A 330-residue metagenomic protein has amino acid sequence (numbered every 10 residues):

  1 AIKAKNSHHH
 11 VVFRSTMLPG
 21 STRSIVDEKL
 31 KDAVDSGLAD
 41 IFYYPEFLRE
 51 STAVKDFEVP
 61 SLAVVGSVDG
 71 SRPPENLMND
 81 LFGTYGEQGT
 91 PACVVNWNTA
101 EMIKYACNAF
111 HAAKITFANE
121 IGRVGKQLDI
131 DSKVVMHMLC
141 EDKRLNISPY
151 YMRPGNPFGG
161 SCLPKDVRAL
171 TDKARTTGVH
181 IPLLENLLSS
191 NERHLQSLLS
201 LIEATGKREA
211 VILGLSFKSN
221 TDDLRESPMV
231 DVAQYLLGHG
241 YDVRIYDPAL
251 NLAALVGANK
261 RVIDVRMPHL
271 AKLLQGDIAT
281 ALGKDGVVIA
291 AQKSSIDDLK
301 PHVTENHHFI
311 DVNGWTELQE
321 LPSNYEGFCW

Functional and structural regions predicted by a protein language model:
A1-W330: Structural/interface elements that position substrates and couple domains in central-metabolism enzymes
